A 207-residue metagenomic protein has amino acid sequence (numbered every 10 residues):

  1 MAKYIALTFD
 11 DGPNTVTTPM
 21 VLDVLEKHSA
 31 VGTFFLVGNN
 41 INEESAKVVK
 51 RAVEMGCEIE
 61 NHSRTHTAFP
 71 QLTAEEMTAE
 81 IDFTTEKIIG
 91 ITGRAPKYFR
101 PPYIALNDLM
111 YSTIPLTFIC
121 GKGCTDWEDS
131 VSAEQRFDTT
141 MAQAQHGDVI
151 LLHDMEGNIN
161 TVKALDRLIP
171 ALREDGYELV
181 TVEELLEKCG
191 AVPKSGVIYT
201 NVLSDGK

Functional and structural regions predicted by a protein language model:
M1, G206-K207: Short, solvent-exposed mixed-charge patches
M1-P70, E76-M77, K87: Active-site beta->alpha N-cap acidic-glycine motif
N14-T15, S130, N158, Y199 (+1 more regions): A generic signature of intrinsically disordered, low-complexity regions enriched in glycine/proline and charged/polar
E43, K47, T67-R173, Y177-E178 (+1 more regions): Catalytic domains of cell-wall/extracellular-matrix polysaccharide-remodeling enzymes, centered on de-N-acetylation
E187-D205: Binuclear metal-ion centers of metallo-dependent hydrolases, dominated by the metallo-beta-lactamase
